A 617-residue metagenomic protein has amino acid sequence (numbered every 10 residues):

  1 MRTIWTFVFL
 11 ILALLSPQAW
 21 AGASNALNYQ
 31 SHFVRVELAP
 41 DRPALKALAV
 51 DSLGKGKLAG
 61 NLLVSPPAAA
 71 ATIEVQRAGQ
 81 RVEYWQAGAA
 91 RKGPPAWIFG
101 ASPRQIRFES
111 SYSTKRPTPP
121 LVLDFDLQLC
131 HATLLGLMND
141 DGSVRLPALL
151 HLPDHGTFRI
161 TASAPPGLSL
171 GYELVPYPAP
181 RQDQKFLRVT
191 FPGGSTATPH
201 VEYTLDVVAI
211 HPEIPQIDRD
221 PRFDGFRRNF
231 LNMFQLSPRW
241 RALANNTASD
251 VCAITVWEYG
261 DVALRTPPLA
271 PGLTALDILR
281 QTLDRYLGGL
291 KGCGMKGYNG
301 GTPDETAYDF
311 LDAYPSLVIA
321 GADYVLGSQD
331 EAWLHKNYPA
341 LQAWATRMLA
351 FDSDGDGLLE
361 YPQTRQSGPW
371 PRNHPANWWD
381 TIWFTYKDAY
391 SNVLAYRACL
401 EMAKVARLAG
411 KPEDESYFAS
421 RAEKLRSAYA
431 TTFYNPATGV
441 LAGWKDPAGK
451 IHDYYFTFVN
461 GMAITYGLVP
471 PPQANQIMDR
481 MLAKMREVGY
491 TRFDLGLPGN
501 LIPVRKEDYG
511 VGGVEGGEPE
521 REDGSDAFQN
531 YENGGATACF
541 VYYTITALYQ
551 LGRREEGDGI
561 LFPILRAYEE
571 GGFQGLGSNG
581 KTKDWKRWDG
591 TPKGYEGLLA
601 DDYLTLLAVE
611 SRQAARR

Functional and structural regions predicted by a protein language model:
A21-E83, P103, R227, F234: Beta-strand-rich N-terminal accessory domains
A23, R91-P176: Polysaccharide-binding surfaces and accessory modules of carbohydrate-active proteins
S24-A26, A164-G167, Y172-P178, A197-I254 (+4 more regions): Low-complexity, Ser/Thr/Pro/Gly-enriched N-terminal "stalk/linker" regions
L45-K46, L53-K57, S65-P94, N530 (+1 more regions): Non-catalytic C-terminal accessory modules of carbohydrate-active enzymes
L63-P117, V175-L187: Extended, loop-rich substrate-binding clefts of extracytoplasmic carbohydrate-active enzymes
I214-H335, Q342, Y455-T465, E522-F562 (+2 more regions): Substrate-binding groove/exosite segments of carbohydrate-active enzymes
D220-Q235, A270-C293, G327-A389, E413-K445 (+2 more regions): Active-site acid/base region of carbohydrate-active enzymes
T255-D261, R265-T266, D277, Q281 (+9 more regions): Active-site core of glycosidic bond-cleaving carbohydrate-active enzymes
